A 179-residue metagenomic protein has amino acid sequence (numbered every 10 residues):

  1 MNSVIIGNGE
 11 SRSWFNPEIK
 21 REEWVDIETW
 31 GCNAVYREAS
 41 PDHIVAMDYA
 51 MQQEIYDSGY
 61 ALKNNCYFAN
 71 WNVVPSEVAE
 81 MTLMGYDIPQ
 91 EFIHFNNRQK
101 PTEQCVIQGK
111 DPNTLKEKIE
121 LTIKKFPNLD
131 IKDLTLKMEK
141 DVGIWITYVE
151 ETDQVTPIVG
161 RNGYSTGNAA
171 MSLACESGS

Functional and structural regions predicted by a protein language model:
M1-T29: N-terminal glycine-/serine-/threonine-rich phosphate-binding loop
I19-G178: Acidic/Gly/His-enriched mid-domain segments of enzyme catalytic cores or analogous surface patches that mediate
